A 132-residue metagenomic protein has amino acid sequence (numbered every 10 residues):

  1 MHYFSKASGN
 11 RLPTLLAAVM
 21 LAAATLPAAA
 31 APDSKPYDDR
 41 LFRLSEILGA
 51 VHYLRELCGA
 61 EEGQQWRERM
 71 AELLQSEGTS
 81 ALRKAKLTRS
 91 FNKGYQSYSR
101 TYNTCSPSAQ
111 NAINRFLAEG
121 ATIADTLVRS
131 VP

Functional and structural regions predicted by a protein language model:
H2-L16: Bacterial N-terminal signal peptides that target proteins for export
A17-L21: Hydrophobic helical h-region of N-terminal Sec-dependent signal peptides in bacterial secretory/periplasmic proteins
A22-A23, D125: Charged, amphipathic alpha-helical interaction segments
T25-A28: N-terminal signal peptide c-region/cleavage motif recognized by signal peptidases
A30-A60: Immediate post-signal-peptide N-terminus of mature secreted/exported proteins
E62-P132: Compact alpha-helical subdomains of small soluble proteins
